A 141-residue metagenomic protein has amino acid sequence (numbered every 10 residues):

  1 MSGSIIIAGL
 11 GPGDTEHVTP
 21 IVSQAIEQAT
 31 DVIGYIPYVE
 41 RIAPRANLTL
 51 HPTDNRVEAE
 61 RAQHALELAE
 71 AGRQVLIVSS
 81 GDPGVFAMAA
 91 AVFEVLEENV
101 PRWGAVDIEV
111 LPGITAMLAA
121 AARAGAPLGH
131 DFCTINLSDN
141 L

Functional and structural regions predicted by a protein language model:
M1-L111, A119: Class I S-adenosyl-L-methionine
S2-I7, G104-D107, T115-L141: Beta-strand/loop-alpha-helix module characteristic of Rossmann-like adenine-cofactor folds
